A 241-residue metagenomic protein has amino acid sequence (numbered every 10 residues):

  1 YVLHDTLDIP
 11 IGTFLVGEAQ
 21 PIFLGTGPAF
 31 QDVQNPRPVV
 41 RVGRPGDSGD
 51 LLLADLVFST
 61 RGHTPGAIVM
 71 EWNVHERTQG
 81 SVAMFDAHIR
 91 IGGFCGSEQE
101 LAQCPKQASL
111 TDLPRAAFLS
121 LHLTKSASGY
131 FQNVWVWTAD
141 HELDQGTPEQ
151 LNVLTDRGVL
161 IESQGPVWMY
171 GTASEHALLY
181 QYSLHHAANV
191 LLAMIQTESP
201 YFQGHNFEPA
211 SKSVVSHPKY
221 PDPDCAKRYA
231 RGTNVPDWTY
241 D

Functional and structural regions predicted by a protein language model:
Y1-D241: Extracellular/periplasmic carbohydrate-active domains that bind, remodel, or depolymerize complex polysaccharides
